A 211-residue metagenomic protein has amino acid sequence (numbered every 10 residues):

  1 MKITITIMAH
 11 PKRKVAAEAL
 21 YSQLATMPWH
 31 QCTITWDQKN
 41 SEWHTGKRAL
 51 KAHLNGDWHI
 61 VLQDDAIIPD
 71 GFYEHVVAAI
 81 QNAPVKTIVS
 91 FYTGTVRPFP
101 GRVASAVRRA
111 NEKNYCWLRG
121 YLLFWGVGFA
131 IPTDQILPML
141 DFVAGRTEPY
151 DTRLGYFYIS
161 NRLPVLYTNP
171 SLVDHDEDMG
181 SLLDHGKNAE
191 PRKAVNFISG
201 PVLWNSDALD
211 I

Functional and structural regions predicted by a protein language model:
M1-L62, A66-I211: Peripheral/terminal regions associated with large enzymatic or DNA-binding modules
